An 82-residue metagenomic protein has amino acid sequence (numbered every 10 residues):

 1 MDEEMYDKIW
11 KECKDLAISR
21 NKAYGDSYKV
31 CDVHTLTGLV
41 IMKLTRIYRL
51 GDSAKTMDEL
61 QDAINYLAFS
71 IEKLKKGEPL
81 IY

Functional and structural regions predicted by a protein language model:
M1-Y82: Intrinsically disordered, low-complexity regulatory regions that flank transcription factor DNA-binding cores
